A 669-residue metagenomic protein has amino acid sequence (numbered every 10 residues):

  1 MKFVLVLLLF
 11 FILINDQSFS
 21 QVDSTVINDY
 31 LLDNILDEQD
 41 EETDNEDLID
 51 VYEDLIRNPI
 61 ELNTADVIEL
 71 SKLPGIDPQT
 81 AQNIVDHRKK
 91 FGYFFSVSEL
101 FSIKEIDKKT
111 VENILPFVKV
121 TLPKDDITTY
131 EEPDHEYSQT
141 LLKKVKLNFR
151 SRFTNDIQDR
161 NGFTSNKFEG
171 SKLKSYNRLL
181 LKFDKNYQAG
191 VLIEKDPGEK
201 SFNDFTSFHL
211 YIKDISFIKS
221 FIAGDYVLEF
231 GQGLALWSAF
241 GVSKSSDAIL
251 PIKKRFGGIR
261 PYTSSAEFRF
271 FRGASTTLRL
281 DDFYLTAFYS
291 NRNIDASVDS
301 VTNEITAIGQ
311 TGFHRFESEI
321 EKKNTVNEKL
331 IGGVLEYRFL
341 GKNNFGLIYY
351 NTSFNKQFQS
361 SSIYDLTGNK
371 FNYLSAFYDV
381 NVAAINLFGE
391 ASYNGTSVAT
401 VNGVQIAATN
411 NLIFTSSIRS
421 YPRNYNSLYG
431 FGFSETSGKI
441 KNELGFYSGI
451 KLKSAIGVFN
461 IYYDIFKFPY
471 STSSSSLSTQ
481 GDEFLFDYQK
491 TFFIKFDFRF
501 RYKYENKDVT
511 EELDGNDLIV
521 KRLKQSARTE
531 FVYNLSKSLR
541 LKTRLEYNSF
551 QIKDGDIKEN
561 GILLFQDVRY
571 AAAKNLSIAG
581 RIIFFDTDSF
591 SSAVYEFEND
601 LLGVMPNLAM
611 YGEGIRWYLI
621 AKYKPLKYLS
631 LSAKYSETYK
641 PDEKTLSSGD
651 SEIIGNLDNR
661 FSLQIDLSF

Functional and structural regions predicted by a protein language model:
M1-S24, F669: Bacterial Sec-dependent N-terminal signal peptides
F19-I60, K124-K144, S201: N-terminal, intrinsically disordered low-complexity tails/presequences enriched in Lys/Ser/Pro and small residues
E53-P74, K90, S96-S102, F117-L122: Extended, structured, electrostatic nucleic-acid-contact surfaces
D77-T80, D107-K108: Small-residue hinge/turn detector
P133-T164, L181-V191, I249, N343-F345 (+1 more regions): Transmembrane beta-strand segments of Gram-negative outer membrane beta-barrel proteins
F168-K172, R269-F271, N324-F669: Exposed, low-structure sequence patches enriched in small/polar residues
L192-S207, R260-E267, E321-N324, S392-N394 (+1 more regions): Outer-membrane beta-barrel proteins
G198-G257, T263-D295, A408-S427, N575-F590: Outer membrane beta-barrel
